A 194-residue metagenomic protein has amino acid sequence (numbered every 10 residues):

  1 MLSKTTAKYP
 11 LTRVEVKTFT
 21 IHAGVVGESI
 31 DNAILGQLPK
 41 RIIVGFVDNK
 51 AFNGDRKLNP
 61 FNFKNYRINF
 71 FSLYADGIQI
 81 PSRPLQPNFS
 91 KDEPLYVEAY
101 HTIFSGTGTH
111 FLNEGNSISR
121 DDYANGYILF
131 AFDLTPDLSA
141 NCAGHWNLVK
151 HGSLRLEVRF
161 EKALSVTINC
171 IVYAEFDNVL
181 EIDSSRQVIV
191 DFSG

Functional and structural regions predicted by a protein language model:
M1-G194: Flexible assembly/topogenesis modules
